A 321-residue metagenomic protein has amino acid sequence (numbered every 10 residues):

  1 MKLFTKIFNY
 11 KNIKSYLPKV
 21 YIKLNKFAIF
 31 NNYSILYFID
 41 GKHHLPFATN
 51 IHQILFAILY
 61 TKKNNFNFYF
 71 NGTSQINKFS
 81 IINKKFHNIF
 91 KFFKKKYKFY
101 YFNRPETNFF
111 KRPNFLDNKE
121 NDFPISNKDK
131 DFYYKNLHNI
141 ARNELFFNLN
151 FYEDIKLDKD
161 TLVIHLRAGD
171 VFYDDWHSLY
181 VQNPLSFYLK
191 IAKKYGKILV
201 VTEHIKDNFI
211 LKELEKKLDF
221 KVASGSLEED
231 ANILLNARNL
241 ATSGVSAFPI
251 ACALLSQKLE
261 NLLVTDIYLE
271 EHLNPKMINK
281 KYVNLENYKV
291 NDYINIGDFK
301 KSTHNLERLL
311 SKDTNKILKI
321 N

Functional and structural regions predicted by a protein language model:
T5-L45: N-terminal regions that are enriched for targeting/export leaders and immediately downstream pro/stem segments
V20, S34-Y37, T73-Y195, D292-N321: Secretory-pathway luminal glycosyltransferase catalytic domains
K42-H52, Y173-L179: A short, glycine/small-residue-rich beta-strand->loop->alpha-helix junction that serves as a flexible
F47, I51, K194-K280: Donor-binding and catalytic core of enzymes assembling or modifying cell-surface/extracellular glycoconjugates
N50-K62, P184-A192: Histidine-anchored nucleotide/phosphate-binding helix
T61-F68, L259-N261: Short helix-capping/linker segments at secondary-structure and domain boundaries
N67-I76, T202: A short beta-strand-loop structural module common to alpha/beta enzyme folds
I250-N321: Nucleotide-sugar donor-binding patch of glycosyltransferase catalytic domains
